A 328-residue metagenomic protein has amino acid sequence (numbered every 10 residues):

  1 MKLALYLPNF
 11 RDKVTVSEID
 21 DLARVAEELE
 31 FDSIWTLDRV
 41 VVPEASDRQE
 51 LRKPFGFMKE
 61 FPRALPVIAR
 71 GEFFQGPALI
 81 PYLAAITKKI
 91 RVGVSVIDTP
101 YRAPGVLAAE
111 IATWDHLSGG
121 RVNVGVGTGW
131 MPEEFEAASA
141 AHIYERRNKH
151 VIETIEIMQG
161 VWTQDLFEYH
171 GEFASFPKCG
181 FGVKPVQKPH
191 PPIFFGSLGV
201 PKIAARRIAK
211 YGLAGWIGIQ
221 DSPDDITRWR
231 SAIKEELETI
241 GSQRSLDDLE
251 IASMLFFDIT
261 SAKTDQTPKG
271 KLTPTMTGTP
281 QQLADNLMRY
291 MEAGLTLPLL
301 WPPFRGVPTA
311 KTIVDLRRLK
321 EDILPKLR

Functional and structural regions predicted by a protein language model:
M1-R328: Active-site-adjacent structural elements that line small-molecule/cofactor binding pockets in enzymes
